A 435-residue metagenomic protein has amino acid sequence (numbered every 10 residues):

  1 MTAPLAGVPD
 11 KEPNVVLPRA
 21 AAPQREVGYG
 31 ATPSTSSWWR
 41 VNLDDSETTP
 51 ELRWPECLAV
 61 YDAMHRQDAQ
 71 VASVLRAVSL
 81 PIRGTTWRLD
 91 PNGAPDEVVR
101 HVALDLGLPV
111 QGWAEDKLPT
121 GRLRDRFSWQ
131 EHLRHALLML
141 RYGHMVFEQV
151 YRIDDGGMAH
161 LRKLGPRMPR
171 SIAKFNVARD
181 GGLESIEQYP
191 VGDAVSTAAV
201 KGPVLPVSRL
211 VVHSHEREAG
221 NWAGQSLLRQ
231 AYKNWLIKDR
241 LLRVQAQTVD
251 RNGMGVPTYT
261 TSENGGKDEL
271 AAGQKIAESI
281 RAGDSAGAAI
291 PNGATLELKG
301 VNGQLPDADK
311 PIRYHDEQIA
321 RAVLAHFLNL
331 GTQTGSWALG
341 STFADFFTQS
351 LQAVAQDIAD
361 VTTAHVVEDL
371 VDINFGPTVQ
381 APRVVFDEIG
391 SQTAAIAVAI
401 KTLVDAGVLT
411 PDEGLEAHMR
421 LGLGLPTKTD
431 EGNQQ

Functional and structural regions predicted by a protein language model:
G7-L52, E56-A69, A77, L89 (+2 more regions): Structured, contiguous alpha/beta core segments that scaffold functional sites
A114, L118, H132, Q304 (+3 more regions): Alpha-helix N-cap/helix-initiation motif
H144-V150, T248-T261, D284-T295, F327-S336 (+2 more regions): Core alpha/beta catalytic barrel or barrel-like domain that forms the active/cofactor pocket in diverse metabolic
Y259, E297-Q304, F343-L351: Glycine- and acidic
K267-N329: Long, well-ordered mid-to-C-terminal structural blocks that present hydrophobic/aromatic surfaces
Y314-Q435: C-terminal helix-loop subdomains that flank or include functional centers
